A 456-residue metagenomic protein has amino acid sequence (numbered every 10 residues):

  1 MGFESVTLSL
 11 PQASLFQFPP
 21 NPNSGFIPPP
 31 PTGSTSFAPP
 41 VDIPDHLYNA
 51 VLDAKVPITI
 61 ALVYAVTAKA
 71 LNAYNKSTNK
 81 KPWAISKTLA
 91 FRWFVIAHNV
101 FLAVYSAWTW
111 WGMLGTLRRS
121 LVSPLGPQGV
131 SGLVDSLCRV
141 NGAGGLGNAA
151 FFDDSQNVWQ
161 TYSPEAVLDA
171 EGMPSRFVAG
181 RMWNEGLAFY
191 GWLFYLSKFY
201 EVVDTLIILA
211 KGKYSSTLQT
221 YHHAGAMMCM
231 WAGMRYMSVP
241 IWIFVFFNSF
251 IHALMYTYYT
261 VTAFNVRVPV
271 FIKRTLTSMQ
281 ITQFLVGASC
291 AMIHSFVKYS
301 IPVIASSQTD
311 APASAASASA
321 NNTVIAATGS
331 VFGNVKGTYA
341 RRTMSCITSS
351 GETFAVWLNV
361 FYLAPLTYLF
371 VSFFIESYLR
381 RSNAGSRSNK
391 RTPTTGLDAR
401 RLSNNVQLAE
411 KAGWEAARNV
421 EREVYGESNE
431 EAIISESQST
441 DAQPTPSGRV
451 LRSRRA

Functional and structural regions predicted by a protein language model:
M1-F3, R455-A456: Universal eukaryotic N-terminal targeting presequences
G2-M237, I272-T277, G287, H294 (+5 more regions): Membrane-helix and juxtamembrane interface regions of eukaryotic multi-pass membrane proteins
Q219-A226, V245-T260: Histidine-centered catalytic micro-motifs
Y236-F247: Transmembrane alpha-helix entry/boundary detector in multi-pass membrane proteins
F250, Y258-H294: Hydrophobic alpha-helical transmembrane segments and adjacent short intramembrane/lumenal linkers of inner/organellar
I433-I434, L451: Hydrophobic/aromatic hotspots within intrinsically disordered, low-complexity regions
P446-R455: Arg/Lys-rich low-complexity patches in intrinsically disordered regions that function as generic
